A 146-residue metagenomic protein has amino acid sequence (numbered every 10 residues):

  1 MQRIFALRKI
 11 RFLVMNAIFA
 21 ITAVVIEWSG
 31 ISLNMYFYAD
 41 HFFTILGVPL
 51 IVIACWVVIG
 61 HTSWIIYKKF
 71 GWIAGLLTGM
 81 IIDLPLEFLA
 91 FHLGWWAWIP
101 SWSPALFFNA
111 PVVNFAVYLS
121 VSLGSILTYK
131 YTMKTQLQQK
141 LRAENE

Functional and structural regions predicted by a protein language model:
M1-E146: Aromatic-rich, lipid-facing transmembrane alpha helices and their immediate juxtamembrane interface loops in integral
